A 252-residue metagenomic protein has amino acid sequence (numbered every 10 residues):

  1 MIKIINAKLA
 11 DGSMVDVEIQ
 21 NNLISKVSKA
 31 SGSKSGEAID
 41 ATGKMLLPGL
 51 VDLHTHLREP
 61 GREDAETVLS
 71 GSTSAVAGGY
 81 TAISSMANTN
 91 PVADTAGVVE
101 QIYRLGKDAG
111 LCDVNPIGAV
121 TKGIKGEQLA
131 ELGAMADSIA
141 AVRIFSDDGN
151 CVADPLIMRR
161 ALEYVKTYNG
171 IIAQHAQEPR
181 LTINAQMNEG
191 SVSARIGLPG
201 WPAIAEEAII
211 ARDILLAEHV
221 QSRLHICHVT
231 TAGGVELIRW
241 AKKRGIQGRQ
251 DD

Functional and structural regions predicted by a protein language model:
M1, S13-M14, K34-G36, T42 (+6 more regions): Short coil/turn connectors at secondary-structure junctions
M1-P48: Histidine-rich, glycine-flanked metal-binding segment
A7, N22, G43, H54 (+8 more regions): Divalent metal-coordination and catalytic microenvironments
K44-A109: Metal-associated gating/positioning segment near the N- to mid-region
L53-E66, A87-T89, N115-Q128, G149 (+1 more regions): Active-site mouth loops of central-metabolism enzymes
D64-S72, I124-M135, R212-D213: Short, acidic/polar
R104-V120: A glycine-rich helix N-cap at a beta->alpha junction
L129-D252: Histidine/acidic residue-rich metal-binding segments in metalloenzymes
